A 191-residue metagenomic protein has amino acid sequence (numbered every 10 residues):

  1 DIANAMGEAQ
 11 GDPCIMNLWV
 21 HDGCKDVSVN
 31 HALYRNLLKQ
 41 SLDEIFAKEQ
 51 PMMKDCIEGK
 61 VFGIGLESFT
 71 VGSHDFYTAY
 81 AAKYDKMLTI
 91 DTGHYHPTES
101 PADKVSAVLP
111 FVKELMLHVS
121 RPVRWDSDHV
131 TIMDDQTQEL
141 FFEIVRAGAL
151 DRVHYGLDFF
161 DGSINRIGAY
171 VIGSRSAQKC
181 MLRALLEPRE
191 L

Functional and structural regions predicted by a protein language model:
D1-I2, H31-E44, V71-Y77, P101-V105 (+2 more regions): Well-ordered, non-membrane alpha-helical segments in soluble/globular domains
D1-M87, E190: Active-site acidic/histidine proton-transfer and metal-coordination neighborhood in alpha/beta enzyme cores
M16, M53-D55, K86-L88, K113-V119 (+1 more regions): Hydrophobic beta-strand segments of well-ordered beta-sheets in folded domains
H21-G23, E58-I64, G93-P97, S120-R124 (+1 more regions): Active-site beta-loop-alpha junctions enriched in small/polar residues
D26-V29, I64-E67, D126-H129, S163-I167: A generic structural signal for short coil/turn motifs at secondary-structure boundaries
K48-M52, Y84, P110-K113, A147-L150 (+1 more regions): Secondary-structure transition/capping motifs at alpha-helix termini and the adjoining loop/turn into the next element
H96-H129, Y155-F159: A short alpha/beta connector and helix-capping loop motif
M133-L191: Flexible, acidic glycine-rich loops studded with aromatic residues
